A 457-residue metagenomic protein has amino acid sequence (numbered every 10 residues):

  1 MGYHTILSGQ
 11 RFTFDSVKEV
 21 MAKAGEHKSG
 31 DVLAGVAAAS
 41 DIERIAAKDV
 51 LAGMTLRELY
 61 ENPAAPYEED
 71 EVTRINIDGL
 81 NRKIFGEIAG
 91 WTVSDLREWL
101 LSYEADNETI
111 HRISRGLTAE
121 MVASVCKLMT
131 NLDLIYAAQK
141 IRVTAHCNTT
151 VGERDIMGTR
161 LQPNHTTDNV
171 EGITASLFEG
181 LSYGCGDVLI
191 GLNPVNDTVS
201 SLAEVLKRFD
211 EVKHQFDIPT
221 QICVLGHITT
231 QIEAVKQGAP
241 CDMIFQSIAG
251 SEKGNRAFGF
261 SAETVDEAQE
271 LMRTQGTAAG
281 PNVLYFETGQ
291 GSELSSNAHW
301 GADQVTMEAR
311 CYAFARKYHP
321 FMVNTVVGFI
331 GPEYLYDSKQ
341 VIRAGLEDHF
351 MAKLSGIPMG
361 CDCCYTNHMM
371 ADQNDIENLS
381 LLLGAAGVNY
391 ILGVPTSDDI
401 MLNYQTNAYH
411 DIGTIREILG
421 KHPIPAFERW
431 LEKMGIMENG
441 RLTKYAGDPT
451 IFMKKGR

Functional and structural regions predicted by a protein language model:
M1-T174, L189-R457: Anaerobic metallocofactor- and corrinoid-dependent redox/one-carbon enzyme cores, especially those from methanogenesis
S176-L189: Catalytic domains of carbohydrate-active enzymes, especially glycoside hydrolases
